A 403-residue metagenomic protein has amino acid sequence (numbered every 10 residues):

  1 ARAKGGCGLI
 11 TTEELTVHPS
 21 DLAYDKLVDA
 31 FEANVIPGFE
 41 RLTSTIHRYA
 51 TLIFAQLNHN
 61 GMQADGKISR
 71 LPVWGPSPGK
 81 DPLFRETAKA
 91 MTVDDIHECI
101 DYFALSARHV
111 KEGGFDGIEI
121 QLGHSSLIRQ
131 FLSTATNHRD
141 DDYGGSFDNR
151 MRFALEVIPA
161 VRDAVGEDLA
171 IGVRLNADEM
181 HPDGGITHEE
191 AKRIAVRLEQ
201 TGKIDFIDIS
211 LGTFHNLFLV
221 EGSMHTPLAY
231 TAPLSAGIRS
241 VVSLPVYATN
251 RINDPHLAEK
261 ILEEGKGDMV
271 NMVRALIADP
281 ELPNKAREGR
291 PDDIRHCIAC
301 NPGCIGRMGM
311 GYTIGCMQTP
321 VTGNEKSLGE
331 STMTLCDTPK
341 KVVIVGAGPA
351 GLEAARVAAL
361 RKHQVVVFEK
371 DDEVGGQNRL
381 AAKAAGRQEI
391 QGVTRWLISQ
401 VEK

Functional and structural regions predicted by a protein language model:
A1-V345, P349-V365, E373, R379: Flavin-dependent oxidoreductase catalytic cores
N378-K403: N-terminal Rossmann-like dinucleotide/flavin-binding domain of flavoprotein oxidoreductases that bind FAD/FMN
